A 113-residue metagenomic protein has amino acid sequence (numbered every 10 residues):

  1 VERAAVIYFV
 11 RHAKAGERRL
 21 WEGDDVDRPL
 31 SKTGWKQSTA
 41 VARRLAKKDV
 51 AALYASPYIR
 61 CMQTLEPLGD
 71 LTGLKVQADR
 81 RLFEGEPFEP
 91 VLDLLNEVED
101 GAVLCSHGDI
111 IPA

Functional and structural regions predicted by a protein language model:
E2-E89: Active-site-proximal alpha-helix that buttresses catalytic centers in soluble enzyme cores
E89-A113: Active-site-adjacent alpha-helix immediately C-terminal to a catalytic or transition-state-stabilizing loop
